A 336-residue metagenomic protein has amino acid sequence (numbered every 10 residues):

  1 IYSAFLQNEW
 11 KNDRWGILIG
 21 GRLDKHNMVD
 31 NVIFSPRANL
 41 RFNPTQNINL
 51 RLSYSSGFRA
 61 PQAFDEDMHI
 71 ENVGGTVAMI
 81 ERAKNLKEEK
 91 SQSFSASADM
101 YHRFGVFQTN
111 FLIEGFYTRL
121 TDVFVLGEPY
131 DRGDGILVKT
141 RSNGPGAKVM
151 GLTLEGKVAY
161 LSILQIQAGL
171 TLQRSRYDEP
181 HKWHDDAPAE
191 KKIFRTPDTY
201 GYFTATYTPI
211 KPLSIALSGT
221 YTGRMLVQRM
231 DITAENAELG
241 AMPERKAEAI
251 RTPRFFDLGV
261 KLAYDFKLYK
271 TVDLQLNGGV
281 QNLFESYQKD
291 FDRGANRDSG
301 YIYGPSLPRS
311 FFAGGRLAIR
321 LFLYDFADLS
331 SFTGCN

Functional and structural regions predicted by a protein language model:
I1-N27, N31-R37, R41, I163-R174: Surface-exposed extracellular loop regions of Gram-negative outer-membrane beta-barrel proteins
Y2, K11, V32-F34, K90-F94 (+5 more regions): Residues that define the transmembrane beta-barrel architecture of outer-membrane proteins
A4-W10, A38-P44, A96-M100, L152-V158 (+6 more regions): Residues on the lipid-exposed face of transmembrane beta-strands in outer-membrane beta-barrel proteins
K11-G16, N110-R119, T140-I232, Y287: Gram-negative outer-membrane beta-barrel transporters
R14-I17, N47-L50, F104-T109, S162-I166 (+3 more regions): Repeated loop/turn-to-beta-strand initiation elements of outer-membrane beta-barrel proteins
I19-L23, A38, L52-S56, D65 (+5 more regions): Transmembrane beta-barrel strands of outer-membrane/channel proteins
N43, R51, N85-S142, K148: Membrane-embedded beta-barrel scaffold of Gram-negative outer-membrane proteins
T121, Y221-E238, Y264-C335: C-terminal beta-signal and adjacent terminal beta-strands/loops of Gram-negative outer-membrane beta-barrel proteins
